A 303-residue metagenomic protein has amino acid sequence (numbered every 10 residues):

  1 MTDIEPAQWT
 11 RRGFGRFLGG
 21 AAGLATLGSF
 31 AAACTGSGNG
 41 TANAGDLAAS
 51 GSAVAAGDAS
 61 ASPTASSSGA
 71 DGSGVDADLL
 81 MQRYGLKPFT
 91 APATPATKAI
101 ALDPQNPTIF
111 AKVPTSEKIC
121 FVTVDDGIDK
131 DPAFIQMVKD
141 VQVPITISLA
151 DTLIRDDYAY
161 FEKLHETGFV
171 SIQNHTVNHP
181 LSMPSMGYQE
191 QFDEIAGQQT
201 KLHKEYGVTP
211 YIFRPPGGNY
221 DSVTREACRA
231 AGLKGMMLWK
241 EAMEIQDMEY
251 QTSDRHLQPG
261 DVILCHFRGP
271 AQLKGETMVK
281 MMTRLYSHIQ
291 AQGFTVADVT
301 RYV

Functional and structural regions predicted by a protein language model:
T2-V122, D129-A133, Y160, R284 (+1 more regions): N-terminal pre-catalytic segment of deacetylase/amide-hydrolase enzymes
C120, D140-E249, L257-P270: Metal-dependent polysaccharide deacetylase catalytic core of the NodB/CE4 family, i.e., the active-site-bearing domain
V124-G127, T176: Active-site metal-binding loops of divalent metal-dependent hydrolases
D125, P216, I289: Divalent metal-coordination and catalytic microenvironments
P132-V141: Active-site-proximal N-terminal segment of extracellular/periplasmic enzymes that hydrolyze or transfer
Q258-Y302: Catalytic grooves of carbohydrate-active enzymes
